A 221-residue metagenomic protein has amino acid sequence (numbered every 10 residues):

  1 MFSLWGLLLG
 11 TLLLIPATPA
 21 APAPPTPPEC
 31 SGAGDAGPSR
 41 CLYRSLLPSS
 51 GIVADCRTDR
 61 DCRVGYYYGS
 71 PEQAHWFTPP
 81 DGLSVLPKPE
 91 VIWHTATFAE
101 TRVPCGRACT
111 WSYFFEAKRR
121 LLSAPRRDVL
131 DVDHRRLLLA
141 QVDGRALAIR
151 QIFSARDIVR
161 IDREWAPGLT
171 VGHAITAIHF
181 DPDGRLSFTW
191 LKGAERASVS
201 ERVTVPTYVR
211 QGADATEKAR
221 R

Functional and structural regions predicted by a protein language model:
S3-P16: Bacterial N-terminal signal peptides
A21-P104: Terminal domain-start segments
P28, G34-S39, R44, V142-G144 (+4 more regions): Protease-labile, long low-complexity intrinsically disordered regions enriched in Pro/Ser/Thr
S31-G32, R63-D81, R107-P125, A148-G168 (+1 more regions): Surface-exposed loop/turn elements that mediate protein-protein interactions on large endomembrane-trafficking
R40-Y43, L83-I92, A124-R136, L169-H179: Repeated scaffold domains used in trafficking and secretory/extracellular systems, primarily beta-propellers
R44-G65, H94-G106, L130-A148, A177 (+1 more regions): Short beta-strand elements that form the blades of beta-propeller/WD-repeat-like and other beta-sheet-rich scaffold
P167-T189, E195-V199: Accessory, usually C-terminal, subdomains that scaffold auxiliary metal cofactors
R220-R221: Terminal presequence/propeptide segments associated with secretion/organelle targeting and zymogen/polyprotein
